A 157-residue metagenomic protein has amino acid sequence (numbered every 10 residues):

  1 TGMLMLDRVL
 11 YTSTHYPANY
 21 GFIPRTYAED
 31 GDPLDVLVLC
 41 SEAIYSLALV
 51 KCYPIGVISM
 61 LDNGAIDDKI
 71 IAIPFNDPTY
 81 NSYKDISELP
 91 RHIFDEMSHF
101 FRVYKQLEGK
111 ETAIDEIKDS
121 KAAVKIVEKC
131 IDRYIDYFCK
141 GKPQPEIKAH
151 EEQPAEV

Functional and structural regions predicted by a protein language model:
T1-V157: Hydrophobic N-terminal alpha-helices or hydrophobic patches in metabolic proteins across all domains of life
